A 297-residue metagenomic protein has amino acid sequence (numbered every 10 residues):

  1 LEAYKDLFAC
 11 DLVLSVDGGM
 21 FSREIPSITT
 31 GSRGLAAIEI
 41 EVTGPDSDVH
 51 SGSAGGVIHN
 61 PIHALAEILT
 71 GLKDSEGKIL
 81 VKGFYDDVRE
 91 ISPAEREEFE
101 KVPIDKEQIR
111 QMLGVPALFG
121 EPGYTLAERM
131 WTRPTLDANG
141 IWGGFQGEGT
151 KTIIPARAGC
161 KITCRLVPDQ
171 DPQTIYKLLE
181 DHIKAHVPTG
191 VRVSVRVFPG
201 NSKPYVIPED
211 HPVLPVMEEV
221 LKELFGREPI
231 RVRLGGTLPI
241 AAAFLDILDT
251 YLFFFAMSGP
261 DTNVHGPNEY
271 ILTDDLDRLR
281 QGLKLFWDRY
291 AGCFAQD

Functional and structural regions predicted by a protein language model:
L1-G31, A291, A295-D297: Acidic/histidine-rich catalytic neighborhood of metal-dependent amide-processing enzymes
E2, D6, P45, T70-K78 (+4 more regions): Generic secondary-structure signature for well-ordered alpha-helical cores
E2, E219, A242: Active-site phosphate/pyrophosphate- and oxyanion-stabilizing loops and adjacent acidic/basic residues in soluble
K5-D6, F21, T30, A37 (+3 more regions): Acidic-enriched catalytic cores of C-N bond-cleaving enzymes acting on peptides and small amides
P26-T30, G147-T152: Short beta-strand/turn micro-motifs at beta-sheet edges
E41-T43, V49, L65, T132 (+5 more regions): Zn-dependent metallopeptidase/amidohydrolase metal-coordination segment
I91-E100, P204-V213, A242-I247: Short glycine/threonine-rich loop-to-helix capping motif typified by GTGT followed within a few residues by an Asp-Pro
C164-V167, S194-D210, L234: A short beta-alpha structural unit
